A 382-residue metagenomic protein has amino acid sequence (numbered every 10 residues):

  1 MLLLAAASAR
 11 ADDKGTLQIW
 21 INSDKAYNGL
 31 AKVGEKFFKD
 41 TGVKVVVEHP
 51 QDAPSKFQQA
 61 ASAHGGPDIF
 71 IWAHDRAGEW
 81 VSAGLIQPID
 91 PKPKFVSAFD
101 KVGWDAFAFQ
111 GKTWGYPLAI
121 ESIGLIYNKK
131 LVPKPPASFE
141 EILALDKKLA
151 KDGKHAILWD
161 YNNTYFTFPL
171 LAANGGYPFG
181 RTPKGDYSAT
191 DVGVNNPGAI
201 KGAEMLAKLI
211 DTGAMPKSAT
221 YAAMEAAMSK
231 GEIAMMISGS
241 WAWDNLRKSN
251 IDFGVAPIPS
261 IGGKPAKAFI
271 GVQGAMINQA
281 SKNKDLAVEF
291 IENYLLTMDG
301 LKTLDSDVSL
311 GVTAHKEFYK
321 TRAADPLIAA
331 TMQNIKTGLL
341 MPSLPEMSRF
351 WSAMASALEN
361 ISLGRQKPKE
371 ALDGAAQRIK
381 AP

Functional and structural regions predicted by a protein language model:
A9-E79, P93, S240, G262 (+4 more regions): Conserved N-terminal structural module of periplasmic/extracytoplasmic solute-binding proteins
E35, D40, G111-T113, E204 (+6 more regions): Extracytoplasmic/periplasmic substrate-recognition and gating elements
H49-F57, D75, E140-E141, P216-S229: Short helix-initiation/N-cap motifs at beta->coil->alpha
P67-D68, V96-Y127, A156, K264-K267 (+1 more regions): A structural signal for short loop-to-beta-strand junctions that line the ligand-binding cleft of periplasmic/secreted
H74-I123, K134, F139-D146, L170 (+2 more regions): Hinge/lid segment of periplasmic solute-binding proteins
W114-L118, I123, L143-D191, I233: Extracytoplasmic/periplasmic solute-binding protein
D146, S188-S218: Glycine-centered hinge/linker elements that transmit conformational signals in sensory and ligand-binding systems
A256, L304-A353, N360: Long, aromatic- and glycine/proline-rich binding clefts that accommodate carbohydrate-like moieties
